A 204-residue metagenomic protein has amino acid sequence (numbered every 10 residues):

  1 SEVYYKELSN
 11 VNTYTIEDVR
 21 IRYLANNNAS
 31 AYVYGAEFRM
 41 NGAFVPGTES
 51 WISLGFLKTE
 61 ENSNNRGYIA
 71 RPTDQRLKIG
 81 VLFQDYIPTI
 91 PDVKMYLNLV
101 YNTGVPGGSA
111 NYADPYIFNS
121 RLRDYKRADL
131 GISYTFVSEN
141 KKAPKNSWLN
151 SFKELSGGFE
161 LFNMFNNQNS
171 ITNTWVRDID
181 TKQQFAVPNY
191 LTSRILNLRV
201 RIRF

Functional and structural regions predicted by a protein language model:
Y4-E7, N12, N26-S109: Gram-negative outer-membrane beta-barrel transporters
I16, N65-R66, N173-W175: Short, glycine/charged-enriched secondary-structure capping and boundary segments
I21-N27, E37, N62-A70, P115-S120 (+1 more regions): Extracellular loop and loop/strand-boundary signature of outer-membrane beta-barrel proteins
S30-Y34, T73-I79, D124-A128, K153 (+1 more regions): Residues that define the transmembrane beta-barrel architecture of outer-membrane proteins
A43-V45, P88, R123, N150 (+1 more regions): Surface-exposed coil/turn segments at beta-strand junctions on protein surfaces, enriched
G47-S50, V100-A110, Y134-F204: C-terminal beta-signal and adjacent terminal beta-strands/loops of Gram-negative outer-membrane beta-barrel proteins
Y112-D114, F118-S120, L130, K142: Active-site/pore-lining binding-face segments in mid-to-C-terminal subdomains
